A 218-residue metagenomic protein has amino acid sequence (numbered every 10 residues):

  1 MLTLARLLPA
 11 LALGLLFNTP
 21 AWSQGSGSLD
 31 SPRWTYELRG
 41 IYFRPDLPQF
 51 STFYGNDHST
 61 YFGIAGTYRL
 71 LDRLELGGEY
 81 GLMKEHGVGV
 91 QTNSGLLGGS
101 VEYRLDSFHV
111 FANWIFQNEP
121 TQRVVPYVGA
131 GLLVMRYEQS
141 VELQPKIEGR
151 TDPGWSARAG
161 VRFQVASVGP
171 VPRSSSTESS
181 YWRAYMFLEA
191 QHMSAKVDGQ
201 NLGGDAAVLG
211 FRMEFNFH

Functional and structural regions predicted by a protein language model:
W22-R69, V197-D198, G204-V208, R212-N216: Short glycine/proline- and aromatic-enriched beta-strand/turn motifs that initiate or cap beta-hairpins
S28-Y36, D72-L74, Q122-P126, T151-W155 (+2 more regions): Outer-envelope beta-barrel architecture signal
P32, N56-F62, E102-F108, V124 (+2 more regions): Residues that define the transmembrane beta-barrel architecture of outer-membrane proteins
G40-D46, Y80-H86, F116, L132-E138 (+3 more regions): Transmembrane beta-strands of outer-membrane beta-barrel pores
L47-F53, V88-G95, E138-K146, V171-S174 (+1 more regions): Outer-membrane beta-barrel translocator domains and adjoining extracellular loop/strand segments of Gram-negative
A65-Y68, N113-Q117, G160-A166, R212-E214: Transmembrane beta-barrel domains of outer membrane proteins
Y68-E142: Gram-negative (and chloroplast) outer-membrane scaffold detector with strong preference for beta-barrel transmembrane
D72-G78, S167-P170, F217-H218: Repeated loop/turn-to-beta-strand initiation elements of outer-membrane beta-barrel proteins
